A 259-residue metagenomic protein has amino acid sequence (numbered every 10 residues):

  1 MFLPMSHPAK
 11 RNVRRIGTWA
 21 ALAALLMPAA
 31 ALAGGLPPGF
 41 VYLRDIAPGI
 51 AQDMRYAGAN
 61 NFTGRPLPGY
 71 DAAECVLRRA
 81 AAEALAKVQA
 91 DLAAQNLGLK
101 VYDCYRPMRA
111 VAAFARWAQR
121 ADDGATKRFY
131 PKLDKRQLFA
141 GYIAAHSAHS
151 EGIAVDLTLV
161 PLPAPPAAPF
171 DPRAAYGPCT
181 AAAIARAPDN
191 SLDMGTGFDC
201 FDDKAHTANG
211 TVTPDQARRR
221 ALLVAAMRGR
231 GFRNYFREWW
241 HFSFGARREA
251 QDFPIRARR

Functional and structural regions predicted by a protein language model:
M5-A20: Bacterial N-terminal signal peptides that target proteins for export
G17-A29: Bacterial N-terminal signal peptides
L32-C104, M108-F129, L133-F236, R247-R259: Extracytoplasmic cell-surface/polysaccharide-interacting catalytic and binding patches
W239: Active-site lining segments that contact anionic ligands and/or coordinate catalytic metals
F242: Conserved metal-phosphate-binding beta-hairpin within the catalytic cores of diverse ATP-dependent phosphoryl-transfer
